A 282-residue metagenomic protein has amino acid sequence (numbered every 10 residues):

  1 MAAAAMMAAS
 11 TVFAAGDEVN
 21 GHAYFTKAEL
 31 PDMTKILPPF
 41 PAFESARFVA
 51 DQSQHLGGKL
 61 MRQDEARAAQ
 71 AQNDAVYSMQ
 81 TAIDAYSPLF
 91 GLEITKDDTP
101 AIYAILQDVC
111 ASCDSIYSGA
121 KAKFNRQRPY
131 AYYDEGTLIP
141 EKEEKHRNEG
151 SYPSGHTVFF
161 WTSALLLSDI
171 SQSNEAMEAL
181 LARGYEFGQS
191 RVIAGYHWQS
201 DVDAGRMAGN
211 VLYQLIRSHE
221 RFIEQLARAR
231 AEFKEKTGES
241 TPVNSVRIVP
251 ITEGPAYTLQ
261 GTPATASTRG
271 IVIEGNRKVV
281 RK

Functional and structural regions predicted by a protein language model:
M1-M7: Sec-dependent N-terminal signal peptides
A9-T11: N-terminal signal peptide c-region/cleavage motif recognized by signal peptidases
A15-I193, L215-Q225, A231, E235-G238: Hydrophobic alpha-helical bundle signature of multipass membrane enzymes
G195-R206: Short acidic/histidine-rich active-site segments
N210-L212: Catalytic phosphate/nucleotide-handling subdomain of diverse soluble enzymes
E239-Q260: Residue-level detector of functionally pivotal "anchor" positions at catalytic/ligand-binding pockets or at interdomain
S240, I271-K282: C-terminal tail/sorting-segment detector
P263-G270: Conserved beta-loop-beta connector loops within the AMP-binding
